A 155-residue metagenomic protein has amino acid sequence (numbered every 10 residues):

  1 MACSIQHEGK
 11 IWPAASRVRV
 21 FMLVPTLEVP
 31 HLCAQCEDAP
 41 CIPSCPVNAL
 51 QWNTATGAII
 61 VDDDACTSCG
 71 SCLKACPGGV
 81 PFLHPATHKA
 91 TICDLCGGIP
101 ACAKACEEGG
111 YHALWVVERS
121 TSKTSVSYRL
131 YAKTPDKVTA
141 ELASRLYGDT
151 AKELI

Functional and structural regions predicted by a protein language model:
M1-V24: N-terminal cysteine/histidine-rich coordination modules
I5, P46-V47, P77: The C-terminal cap of the DNA-recognition helix in HTH/winged-HTH DNA-binding domains, marking the helix-to-coil
W12, L27-P30, A55: A generic, residue-level signal for flexible/boundary positions that often mark functional hotspots
R17-V20, V24-Q35, I42, D64-I155: Flanking helices and flexible, charged tails adjoining ferredoxin-like Fe-S electron-transfer domains in multi-subunit
C36-A58: Ordered, amphipathic secondary-structure segments that act as subunit-interaction surfaces in large macromolecular
